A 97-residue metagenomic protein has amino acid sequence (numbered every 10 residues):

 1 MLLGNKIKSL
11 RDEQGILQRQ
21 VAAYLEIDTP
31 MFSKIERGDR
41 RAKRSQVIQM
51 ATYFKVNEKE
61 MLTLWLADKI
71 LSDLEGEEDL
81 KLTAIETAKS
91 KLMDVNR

Functional and structural regions predicted by a protein language model:
M1-L3: Absolute protein N-terminus
N5, P30-S33, S45-I48: Positions in alpha-helical segments
N5-V21, Q49, L82-A84: Short basic helix-loop element that most often maps to the first helix and adjoining turn of HTH DNA-binding modules
G15-S33: Short alpha-helical DNA-recognition segment
E26, K43-E60: DNA major-groove recognition helix of helix-turn-helix/homeodomain DNA-binding modules
L62-R97: Short, charged recognition helix plus adjacent turn of helix-turn-helix-like nucleic-acid-binding domains
